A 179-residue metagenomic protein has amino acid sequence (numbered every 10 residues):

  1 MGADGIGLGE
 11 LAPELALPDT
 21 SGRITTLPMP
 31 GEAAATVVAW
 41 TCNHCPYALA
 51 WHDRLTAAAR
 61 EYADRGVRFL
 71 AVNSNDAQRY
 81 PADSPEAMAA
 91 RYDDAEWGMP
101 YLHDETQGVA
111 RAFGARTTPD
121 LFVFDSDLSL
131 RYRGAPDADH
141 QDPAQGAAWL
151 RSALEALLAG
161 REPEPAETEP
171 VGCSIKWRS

Functional and structural regions predicted by a protein language model:
M1-L158, P163-E167, S174: Chalcogenol-based redox active-site neighborhoods
